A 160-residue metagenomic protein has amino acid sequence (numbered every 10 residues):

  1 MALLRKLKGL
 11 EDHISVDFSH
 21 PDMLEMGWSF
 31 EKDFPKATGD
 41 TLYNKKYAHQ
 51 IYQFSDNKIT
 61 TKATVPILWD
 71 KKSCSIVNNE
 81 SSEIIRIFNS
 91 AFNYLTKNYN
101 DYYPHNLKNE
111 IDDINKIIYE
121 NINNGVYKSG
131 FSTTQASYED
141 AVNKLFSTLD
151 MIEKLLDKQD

Functional and structural regions predicted by a protein language model:
M1-N79: N-terminal G-site of the GST-like fold
T60-A63, K71-K72, I76-D160: GST-like fold's C-terminal all-alpha helical module
